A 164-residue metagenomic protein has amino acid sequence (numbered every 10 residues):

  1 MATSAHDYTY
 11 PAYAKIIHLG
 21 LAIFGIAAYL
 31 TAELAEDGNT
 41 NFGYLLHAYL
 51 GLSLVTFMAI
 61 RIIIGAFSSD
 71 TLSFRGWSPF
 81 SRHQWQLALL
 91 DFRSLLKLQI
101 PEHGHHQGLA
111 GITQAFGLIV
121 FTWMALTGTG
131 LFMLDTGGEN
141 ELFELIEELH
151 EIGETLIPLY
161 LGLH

Functional and structural regions predicted by a protein language model:
M1-L163: Membrane-embedded alpha-helical bundles that constitute the cytochrome b-like, heme-associated redox core of multi-pass
